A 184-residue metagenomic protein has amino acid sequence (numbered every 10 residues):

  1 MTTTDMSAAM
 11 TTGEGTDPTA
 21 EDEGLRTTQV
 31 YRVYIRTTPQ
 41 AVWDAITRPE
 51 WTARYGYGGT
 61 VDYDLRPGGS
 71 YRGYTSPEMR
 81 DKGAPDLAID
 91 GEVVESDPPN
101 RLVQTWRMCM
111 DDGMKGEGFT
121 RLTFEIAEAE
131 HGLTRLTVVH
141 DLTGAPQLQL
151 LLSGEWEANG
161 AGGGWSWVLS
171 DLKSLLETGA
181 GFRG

Functional and structural regions predicted by a protein language model:
T2-D62, R66-P67: Hydrophobic ligand-binding cavity/cleft-lining segments
T2-G13, L142-G184: A conserved amphipathic terminal alpha-helix motif
R26-R32, P39, S70, A88 (+3 more regions): Intrinsic-disorder/low-complexity, polar/charged segments enriched in Ser/Thr/Lys/Arg/Asp/Glu/Gln
V30-Y31, R48-A88, R101, R183-G184: Short beta-edge strand/loop motif at the mouth of beta-sheet-based domains
V42-W43, T52, Y71, V93 (+4 more regions): Hydrophobic pocket/interface hotspot
D62, K82-L133: Hydrophobic-ligand binding "helix-grip"
R72-E78, T105-C109, V139-T143: Generic short beta-strand segments
D112-G163: Beta-strand/loop substructures that line and gate deep hydrophobic ligand-binding cavities in soluble
